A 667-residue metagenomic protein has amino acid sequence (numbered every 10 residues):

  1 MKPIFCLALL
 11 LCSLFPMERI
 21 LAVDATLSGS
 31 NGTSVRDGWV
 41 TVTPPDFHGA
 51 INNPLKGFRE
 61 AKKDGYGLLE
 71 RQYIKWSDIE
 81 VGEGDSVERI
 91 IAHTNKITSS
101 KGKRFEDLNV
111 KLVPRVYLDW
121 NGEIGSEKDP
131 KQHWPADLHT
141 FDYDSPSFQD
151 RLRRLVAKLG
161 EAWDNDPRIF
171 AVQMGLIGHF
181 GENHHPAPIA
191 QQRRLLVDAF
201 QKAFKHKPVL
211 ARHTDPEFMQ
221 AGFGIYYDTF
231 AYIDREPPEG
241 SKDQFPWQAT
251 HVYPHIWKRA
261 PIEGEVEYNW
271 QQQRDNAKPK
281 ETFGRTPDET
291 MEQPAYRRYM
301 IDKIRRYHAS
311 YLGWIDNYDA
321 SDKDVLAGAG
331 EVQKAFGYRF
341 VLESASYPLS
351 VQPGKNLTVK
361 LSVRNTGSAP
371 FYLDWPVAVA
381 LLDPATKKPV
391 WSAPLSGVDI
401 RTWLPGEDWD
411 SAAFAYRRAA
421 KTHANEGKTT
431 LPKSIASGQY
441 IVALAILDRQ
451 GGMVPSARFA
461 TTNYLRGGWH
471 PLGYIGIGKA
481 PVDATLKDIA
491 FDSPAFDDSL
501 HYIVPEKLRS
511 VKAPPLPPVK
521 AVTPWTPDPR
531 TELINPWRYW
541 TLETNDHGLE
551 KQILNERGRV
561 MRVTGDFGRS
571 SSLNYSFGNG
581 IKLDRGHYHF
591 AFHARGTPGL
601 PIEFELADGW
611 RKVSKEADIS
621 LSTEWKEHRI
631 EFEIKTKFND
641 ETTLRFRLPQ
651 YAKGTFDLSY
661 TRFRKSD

Functional and structural regions predicted by a protein language model:
L27-R59, A171-Y318: Catalytic-core regions of glycoside hydrolase
D64-P135, R151, R193, A199: Aromatic-lined substrate-binding rim segments of carbohydrate-active enzymes
N95, V110, K355-V359, V363 (+6 more regions): Extra-cytoplasmic beta-strand recognition segments
Q333-P517: Extracellular/luminal regions of secreted and cell-surface proteins that mediate adhesion/ECM remodeling
V398-N425, G609-D640: Extracellular carbohydrate recognition and processing domains and analogous Trp-centered ligand-binding platforms
Q439-R449, E627-K665: Extracellular beta-strand ligand-recognition surfaces/modules
A513-D546, D667: Extracellular carbohydrate-recognition regions
L549-S571: Short carbohydrate-recognition loop motifs
